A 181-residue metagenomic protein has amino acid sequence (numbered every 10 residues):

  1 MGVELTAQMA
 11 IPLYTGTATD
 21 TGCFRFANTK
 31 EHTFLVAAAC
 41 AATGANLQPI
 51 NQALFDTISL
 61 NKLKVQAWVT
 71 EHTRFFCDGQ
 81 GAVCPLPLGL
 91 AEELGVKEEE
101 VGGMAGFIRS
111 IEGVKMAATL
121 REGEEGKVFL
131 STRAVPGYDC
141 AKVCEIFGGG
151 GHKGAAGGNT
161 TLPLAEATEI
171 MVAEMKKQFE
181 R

Functional and structural regions predicted by a protein language model:
M1-G16, T43: A short, charged helix-loop
L13, T19-I146, G151-E180: Hydrophobic helix-and-loop "lid/oligomerization" segment in the mid-to-C-terminal part of catalytic domains
